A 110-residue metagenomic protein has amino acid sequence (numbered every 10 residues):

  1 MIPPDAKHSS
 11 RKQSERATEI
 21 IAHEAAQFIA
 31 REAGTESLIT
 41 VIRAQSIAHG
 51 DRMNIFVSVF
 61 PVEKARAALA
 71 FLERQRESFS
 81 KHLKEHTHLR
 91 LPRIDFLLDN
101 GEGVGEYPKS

Functional and structural regions predicted by a protein language model:
M1-S110: Charge-rich, low-complexity N-terminal segments
